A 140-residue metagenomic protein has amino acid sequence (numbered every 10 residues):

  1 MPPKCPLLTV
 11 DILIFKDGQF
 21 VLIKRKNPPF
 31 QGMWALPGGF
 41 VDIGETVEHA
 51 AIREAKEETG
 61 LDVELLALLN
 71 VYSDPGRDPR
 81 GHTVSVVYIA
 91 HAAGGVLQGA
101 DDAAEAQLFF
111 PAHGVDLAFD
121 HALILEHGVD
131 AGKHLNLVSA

Functional and structural regions predicted by a protein language model:
M1-F20: Conserved N-terminal beta-strand and adjoining loop/helix that marks the start of the Nudix/MutT-like hydrolase domain
P2-P6, M33, D78-V84, A103: A generic structural micro-feature
I12, L68, Y88-A90: A structural signal for short, well-ordered beta-strand segments
I14, L22, A90-A92, L108: Conserved hydrophobic "DFG−1" position in protein kinase catalytic cores
Q19-E57: Conserved Nudix-box catalytic region and its N-terminal flanking loop in Nudix hydrolases and closely related
L61-N70: A short coil-to-beta-strand element that immediately follows conserved catalytic motifs
Y72-V96, G128-D130: Active-site-adjacent beta-strand/loop module that shapes the phosphate/pyrophosphate-binding cleft
V87-I89, Q98-A131: NUDIX/MutT-family hydrolases
